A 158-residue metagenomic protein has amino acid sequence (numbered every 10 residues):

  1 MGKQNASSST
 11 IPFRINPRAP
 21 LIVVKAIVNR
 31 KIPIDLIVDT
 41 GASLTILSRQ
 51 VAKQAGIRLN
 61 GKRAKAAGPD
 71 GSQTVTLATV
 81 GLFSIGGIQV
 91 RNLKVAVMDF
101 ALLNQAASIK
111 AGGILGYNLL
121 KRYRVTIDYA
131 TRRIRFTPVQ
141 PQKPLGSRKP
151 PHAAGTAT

Functional and structural regions predicted by a protein language model:
M1-T158: Pepsin/retropepsin-fold aspartyl endopeptidases
